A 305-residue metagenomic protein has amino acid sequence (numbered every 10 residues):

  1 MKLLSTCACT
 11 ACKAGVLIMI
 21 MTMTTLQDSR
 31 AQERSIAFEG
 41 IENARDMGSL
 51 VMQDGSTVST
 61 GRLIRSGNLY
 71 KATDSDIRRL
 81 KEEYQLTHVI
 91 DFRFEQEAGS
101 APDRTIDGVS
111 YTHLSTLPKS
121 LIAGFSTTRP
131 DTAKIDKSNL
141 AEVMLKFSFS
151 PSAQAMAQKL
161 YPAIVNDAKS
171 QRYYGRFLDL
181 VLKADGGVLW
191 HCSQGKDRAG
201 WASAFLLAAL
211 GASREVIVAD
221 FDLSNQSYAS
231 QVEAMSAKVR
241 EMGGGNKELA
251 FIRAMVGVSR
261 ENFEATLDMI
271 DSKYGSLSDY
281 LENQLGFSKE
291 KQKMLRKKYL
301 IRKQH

Functional and structural regions predicted by a protein language model:
M1-V16: Bacterial N-terminal signal peptides that target proteins for export
V16, G200-W201: Hydrophobic side chains within alpha-helical segments
M21-S29: C-terminal segment of classical bacterial N-terminal signal peptides
R30-V188, W201-H305: Cys-dependent protein tyrosine phosphatase-like superfamily
H191: Catalytic nucleophile loop of clan PA
Q194, R198-A199: Ser/Thr-glycine-rich phosphate-binding loops at phosphate-binding pockets of nucleotides, nucleotide cofactors
